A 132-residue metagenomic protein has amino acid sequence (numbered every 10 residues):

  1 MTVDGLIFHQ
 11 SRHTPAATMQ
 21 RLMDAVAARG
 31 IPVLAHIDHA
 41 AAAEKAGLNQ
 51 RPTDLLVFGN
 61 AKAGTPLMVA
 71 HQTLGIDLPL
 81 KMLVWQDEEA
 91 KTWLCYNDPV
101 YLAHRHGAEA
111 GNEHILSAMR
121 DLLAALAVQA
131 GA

Functional and structural regions predicted by a protein language model:
M1-R29: Terminal, regulation- and interaction-focused segments at domain boundaries
F8-H9, L56-G59, V84: Short beta-strand element of the conserved SAM-dependent methyltransferase core
P32: Residue-level detector of anion-binding/catalytic polar loops
A35-L80: Compact, glycine-rich, soluble single-domain proteins
K81-E109: Beta-strand/loop substructures that line and gate deep hydrophobic ligand-binding cavities in soluble
H104-A132: Well-ordered alpha/beta subsegment
